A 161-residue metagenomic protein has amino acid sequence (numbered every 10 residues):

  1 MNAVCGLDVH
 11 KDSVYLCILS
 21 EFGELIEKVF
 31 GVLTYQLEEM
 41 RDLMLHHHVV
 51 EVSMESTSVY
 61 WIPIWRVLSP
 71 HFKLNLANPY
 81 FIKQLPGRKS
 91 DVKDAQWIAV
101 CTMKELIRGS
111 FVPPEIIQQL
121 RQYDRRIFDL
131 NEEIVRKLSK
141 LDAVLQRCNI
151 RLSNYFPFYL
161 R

Functional and structural regions predicted by a protein language model:
M1-R161: Phosphate- and other anionic-substrate recognition elements at nucleic-acid/protein interfaces
